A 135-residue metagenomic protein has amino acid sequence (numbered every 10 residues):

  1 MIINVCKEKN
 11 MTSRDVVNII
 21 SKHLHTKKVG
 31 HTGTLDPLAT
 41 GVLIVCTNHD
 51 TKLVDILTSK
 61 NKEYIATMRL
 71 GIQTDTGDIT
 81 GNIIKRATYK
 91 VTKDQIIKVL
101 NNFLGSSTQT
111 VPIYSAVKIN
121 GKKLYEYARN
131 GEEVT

Functional and structural regions predicted by a protein language model:
M1-T135: Catalytic/RNA-binding core of pseudouridine synthases
